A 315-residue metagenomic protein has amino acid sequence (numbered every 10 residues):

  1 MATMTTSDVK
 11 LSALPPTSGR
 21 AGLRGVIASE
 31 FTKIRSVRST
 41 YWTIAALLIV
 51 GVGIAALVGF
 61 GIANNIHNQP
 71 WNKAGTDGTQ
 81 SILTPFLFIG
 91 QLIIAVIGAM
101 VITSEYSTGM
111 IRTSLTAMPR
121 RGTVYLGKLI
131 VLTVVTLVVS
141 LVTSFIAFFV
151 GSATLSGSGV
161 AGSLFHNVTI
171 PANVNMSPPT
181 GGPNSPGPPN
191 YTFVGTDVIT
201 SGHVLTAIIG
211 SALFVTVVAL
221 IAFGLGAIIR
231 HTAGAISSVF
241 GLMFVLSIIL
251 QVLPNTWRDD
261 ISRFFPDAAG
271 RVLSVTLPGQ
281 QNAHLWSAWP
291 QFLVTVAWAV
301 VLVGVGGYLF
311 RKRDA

Functional and structural regions predicted by a protein language model:
A2-A45: Aromatic- and glycine-rich beta-strand/loop motifs that create alpha-glucan
A2-D8, L293-A315: Junction motif at the cytosolic side of a transmembrane helix
T3-G19, L48-A99, L126-G224, S247-N255 (+1 more regions): Secretory targeting signals
R38-W42, T123, G234-A235, P290: Residue-level recognition of membrane-helix boundary sites in multi-pass small-molecule transporters
T43-A46, L126-G127, A235-V239: Hydrophobic core positions of alpha-helical segments in small-molecule transporters and transporter systems
I94, S107, V142, V217 (+4 more regions): Residue-level signal for transmembrane alpha-helical positions in Major Facilitator Superfamily
A95-G122, L129: Transmembrane helix boundary and interhelical loop/hinge segments in multi-pass membrane proteins
T232-A268: Transmembrane helix segments
